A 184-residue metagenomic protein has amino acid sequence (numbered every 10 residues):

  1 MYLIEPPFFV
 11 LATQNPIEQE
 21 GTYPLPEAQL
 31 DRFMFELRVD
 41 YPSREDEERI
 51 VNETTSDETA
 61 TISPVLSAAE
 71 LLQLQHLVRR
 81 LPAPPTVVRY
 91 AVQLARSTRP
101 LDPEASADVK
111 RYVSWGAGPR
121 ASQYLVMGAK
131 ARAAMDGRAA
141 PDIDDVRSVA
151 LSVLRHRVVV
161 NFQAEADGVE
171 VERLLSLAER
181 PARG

Functional and structural regions predicted by a protein language model:
M1-L81, K130-R132: Canonical AAA+ ATPase core
L25, D46, L66, T86 (+3 more regions): Alpha-helix N-cap and coil->helix boundary residues
I50-V51, A91, V149-L154: Short alpha-helical scaffolding segments that buttress acidic/His motifs in well-ordered protein cores
T61-S122: Conserved AAA+ ATPase small/helical "lid" subdomain
P100-G184: C-terminal engagement/docking regions of AAA+ P-loop ATPases
